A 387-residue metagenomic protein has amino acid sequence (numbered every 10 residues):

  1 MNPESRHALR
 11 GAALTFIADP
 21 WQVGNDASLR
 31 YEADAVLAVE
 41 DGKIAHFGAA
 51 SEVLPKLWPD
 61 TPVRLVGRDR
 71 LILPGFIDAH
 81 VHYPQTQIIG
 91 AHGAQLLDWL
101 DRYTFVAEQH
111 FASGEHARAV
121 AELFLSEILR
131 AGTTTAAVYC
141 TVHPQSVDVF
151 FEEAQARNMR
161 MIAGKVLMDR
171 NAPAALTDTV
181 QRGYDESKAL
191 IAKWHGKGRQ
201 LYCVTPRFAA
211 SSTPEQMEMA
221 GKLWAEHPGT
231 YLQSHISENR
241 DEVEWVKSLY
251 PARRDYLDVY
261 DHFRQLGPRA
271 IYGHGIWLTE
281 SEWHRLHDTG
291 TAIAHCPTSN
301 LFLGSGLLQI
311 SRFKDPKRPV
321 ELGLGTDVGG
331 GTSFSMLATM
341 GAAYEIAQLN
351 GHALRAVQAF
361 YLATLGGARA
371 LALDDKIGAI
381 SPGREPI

Functional and structural regions predicted by a protein language model:
M1-W58, R70-I72: N-terminal metal-binding scaffold of metallo-dependent hydrolase/deaminase domains
P3-G11, F16, P55-D98, E122 (+1 more regions): Replace "His-x-His-based motif
P20, H262-R269, I310-I387: His/Asp/Glu-enriched, well-ordered alpha-helical/loop segment that forms or immediately abuts the divalent-metal
L37, G42, D69, H80 (+13 more regions): Divalent metal-coordination and catalytic microenvironments
Q87-A117, N158, K165-G183, N239-R269 (+3 more regions): Active-site gating loops and adjacent loop-to-helix segments of metal-dependent hydrolytic enzymes
I89-M159, G183-K197: Alpha-helical scaffold segments that flank or form the walls of functional sites
Q145-G275: Metal-coordinating catalytic core of metallo-dependent amide/deamination hydrolases
N158-R160, W224-G229, Q265-P268, R285-A294 (+2 more regions): Glycine-enriched alpha-helix->loop->beta-strand junction motifs that scaffold or abut catalytic
